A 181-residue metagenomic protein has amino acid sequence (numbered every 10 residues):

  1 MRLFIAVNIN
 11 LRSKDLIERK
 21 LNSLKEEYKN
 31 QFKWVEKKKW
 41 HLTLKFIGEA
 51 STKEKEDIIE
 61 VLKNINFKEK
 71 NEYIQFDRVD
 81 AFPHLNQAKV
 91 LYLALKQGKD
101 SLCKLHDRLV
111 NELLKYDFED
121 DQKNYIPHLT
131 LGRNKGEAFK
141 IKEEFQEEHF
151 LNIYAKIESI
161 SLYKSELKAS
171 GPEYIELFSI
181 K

Functional and structural regions predicted by a protein language model:
M1-K181: Histidine-dependent nucleotide/RNA phosphoesterase domain, centered on the 2H-phosphoesterase fold with its duplicated
